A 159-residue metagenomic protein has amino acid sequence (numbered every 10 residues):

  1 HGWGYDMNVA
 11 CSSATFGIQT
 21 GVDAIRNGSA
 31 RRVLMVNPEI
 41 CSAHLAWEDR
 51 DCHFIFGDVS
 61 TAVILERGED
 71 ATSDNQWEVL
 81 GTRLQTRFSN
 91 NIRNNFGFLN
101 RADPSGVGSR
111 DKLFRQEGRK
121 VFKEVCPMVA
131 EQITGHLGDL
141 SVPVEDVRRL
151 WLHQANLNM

Functional and structural regions predicted by a protein language model:
H1, L34-C41, R101-G106: Acidic-glycine-rich active-site phosphate/pyrophosphate-binding loop
H1-R32: Conserved catalytic cysteine-centered active-site region of acyl-thioester-dependent Claisen-condensing enzymes
V9-A14, N37-A43, R83-R87: Acidic, glycine-rich active-site loops and adjacent beta-strand->loop/helix elements that engage anionic groups
A24-V59: Flexible, glycine-rich active-site loops centered on histidine and acidic residues that chelate a metal or position
W47-P127, E131, G135: Condensing-enzyme catalytic core mediating Claisen C-C bond formation in acyl metabolism
E131-R148: Phosphate/pyrophosphate-binding loops at sites that engage ATP/ADP/AMP, CoA/4′-phosphopantetheine, polyphosphate
V147-M159: Glycine-rich phosphate-binding loops at beta-strand->alpha-helix junctions
